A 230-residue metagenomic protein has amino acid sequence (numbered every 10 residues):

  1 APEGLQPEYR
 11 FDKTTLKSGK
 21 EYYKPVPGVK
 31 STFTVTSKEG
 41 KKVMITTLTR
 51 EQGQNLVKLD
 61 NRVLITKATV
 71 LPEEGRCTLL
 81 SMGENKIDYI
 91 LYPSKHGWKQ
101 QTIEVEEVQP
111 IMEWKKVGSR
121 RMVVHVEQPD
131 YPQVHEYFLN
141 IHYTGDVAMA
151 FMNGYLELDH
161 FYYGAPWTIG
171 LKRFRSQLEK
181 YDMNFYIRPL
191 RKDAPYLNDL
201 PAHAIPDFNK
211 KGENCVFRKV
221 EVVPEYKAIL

Functional and structural regions predicted by a protein language model:
A1-L230: Non-catalytic C-terminal accessory domains or segments of carbohydrate-active enzymes
